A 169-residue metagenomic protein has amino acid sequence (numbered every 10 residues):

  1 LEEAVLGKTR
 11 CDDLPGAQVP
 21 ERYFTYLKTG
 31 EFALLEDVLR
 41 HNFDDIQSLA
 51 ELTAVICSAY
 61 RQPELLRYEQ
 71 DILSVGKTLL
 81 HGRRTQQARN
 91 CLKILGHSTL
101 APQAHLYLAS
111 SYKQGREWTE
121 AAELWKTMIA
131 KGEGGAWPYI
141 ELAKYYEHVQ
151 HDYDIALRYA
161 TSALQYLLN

Functional and structural regions predicted by a protein language model:
L1-N169: DEDD superfamily 3′-5′ metal-dependent exonuclease/proofreading module
